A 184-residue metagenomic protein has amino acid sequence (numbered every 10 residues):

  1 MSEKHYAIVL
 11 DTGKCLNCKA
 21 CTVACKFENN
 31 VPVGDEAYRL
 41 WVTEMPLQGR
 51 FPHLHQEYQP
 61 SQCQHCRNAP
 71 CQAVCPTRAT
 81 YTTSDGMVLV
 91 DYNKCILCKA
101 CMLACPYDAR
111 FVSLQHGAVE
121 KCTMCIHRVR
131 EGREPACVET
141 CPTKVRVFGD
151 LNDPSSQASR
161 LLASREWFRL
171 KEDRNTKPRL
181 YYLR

Functional and structural regions predicted by a protein language model:
M1-R184: Non-ligating segments of multi-cofactor redox enzymes
